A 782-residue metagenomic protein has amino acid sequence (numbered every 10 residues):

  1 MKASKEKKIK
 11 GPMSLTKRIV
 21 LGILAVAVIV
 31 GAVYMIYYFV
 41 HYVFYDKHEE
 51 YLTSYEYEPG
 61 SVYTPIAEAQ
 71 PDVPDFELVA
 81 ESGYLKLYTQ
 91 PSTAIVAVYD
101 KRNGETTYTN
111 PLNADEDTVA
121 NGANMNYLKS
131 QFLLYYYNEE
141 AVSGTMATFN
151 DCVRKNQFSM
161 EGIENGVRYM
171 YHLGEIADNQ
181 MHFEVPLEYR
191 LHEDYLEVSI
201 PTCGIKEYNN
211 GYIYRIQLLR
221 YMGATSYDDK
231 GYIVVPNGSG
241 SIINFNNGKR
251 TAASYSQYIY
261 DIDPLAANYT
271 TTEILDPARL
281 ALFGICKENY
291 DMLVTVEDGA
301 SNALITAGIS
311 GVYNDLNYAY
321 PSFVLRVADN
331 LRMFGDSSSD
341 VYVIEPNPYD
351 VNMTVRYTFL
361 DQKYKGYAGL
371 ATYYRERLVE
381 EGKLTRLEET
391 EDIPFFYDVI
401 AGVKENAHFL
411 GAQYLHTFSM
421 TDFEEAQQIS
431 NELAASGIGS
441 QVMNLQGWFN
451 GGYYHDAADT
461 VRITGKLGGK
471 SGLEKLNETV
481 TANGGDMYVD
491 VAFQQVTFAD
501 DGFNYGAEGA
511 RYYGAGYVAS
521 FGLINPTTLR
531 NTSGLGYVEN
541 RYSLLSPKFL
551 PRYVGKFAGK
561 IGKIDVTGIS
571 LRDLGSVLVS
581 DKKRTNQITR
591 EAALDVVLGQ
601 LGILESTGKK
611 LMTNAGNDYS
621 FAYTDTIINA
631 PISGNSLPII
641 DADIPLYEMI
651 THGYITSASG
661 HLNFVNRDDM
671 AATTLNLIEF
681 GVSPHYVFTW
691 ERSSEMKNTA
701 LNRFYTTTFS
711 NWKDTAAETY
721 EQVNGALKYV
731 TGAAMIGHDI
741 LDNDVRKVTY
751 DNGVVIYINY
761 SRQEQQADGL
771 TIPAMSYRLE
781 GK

Functional and structural regions predicted by a protein language model:
M1-T16: N-terminal Lys/Arg-rich, disordered targeting/topogenic segments
G22-M35: Hydrophobic membrane-insertion alpha-helices, especially the h-region of bacterial N-terminal signal peptides
I36-L387, G769: N-terminal accessory beta-strand-rich subdomains and adjacent acidic, glycine-rich linkers that precede catalytic cores
L87, S92-K101, K287-A319, V496 (+1 more regions): Active-site-proximal substrate-binding groove within the catalytic cores of carbohydrate-active enzymes
I95, G104, I176, G204-K206 (+4 more regions): Solvent-exposed loop/turn segments at secondary-structure junctions within structured extracellular/periplasmic domains
L218, M443-L445, V489, L571-D573 (+1 more regions): Conserved beta-strand positions
A371-E381, D422-E425, I429-E432, L545-I569: An active-site-proximal structural segment forming one wall of the substrate-binding cleft that immediately precedes
T390-E478, A482-F549, S576-S580: Aromatic-lined carbohydrate-binding/catalytic grooves of carbohydrate-active enzymes
